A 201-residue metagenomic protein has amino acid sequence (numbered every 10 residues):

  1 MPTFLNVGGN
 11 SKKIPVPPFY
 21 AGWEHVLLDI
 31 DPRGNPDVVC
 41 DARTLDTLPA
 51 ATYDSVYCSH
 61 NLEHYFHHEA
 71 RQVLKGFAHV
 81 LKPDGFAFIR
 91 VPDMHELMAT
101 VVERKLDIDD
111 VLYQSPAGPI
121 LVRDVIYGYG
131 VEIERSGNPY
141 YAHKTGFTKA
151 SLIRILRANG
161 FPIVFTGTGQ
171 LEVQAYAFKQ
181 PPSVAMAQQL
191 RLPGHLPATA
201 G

Functional and structural regions predicted by a protein language model:
P2-S11: Conserved class I S-adenosyl-L-methionine
S11-G22: Conserved SAM-binding loop of SAM-dependent methyltransferases across substrates and taxa, primarily the Class I
H25-L28: Conserved SAM-binding motif I beta-strand of class I
D31: Conserved SAM/SAH-binding beta-strand->alpha-helix loop
C40-V56: A short acidic, Gly/Pro-enriched loop at the edge of an enzyme's catalytic core that lines a small-molecule cofactor
S55-N61, A70: A short beta-strand submotif of the Rossmann-like class I SAM-dependent methyltransferase core that lines
H64-Y65: A short His-aromatic
E69-G76, K82, F86-G201: S-adenosyl-L-methionine-dependent methyltransferase catalytic module, highlighting the catalytic core
